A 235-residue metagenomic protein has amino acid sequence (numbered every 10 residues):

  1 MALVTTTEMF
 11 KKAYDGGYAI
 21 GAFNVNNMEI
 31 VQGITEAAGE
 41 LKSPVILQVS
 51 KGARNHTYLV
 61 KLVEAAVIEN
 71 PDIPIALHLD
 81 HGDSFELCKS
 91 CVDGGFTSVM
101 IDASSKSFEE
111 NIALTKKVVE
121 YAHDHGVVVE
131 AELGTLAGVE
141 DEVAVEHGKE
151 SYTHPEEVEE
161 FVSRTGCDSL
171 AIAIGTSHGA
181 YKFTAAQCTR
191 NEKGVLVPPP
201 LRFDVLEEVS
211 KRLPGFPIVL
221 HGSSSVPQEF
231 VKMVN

Functional and structural regions predicted by a protein language model:
V4-K12, N26-A53, Y58-L77, H81-P217 (+1 more regions): Alpha/beta enzyme core
Y14-V25: Terminal accessory/targeting
G17-A19, V195, L220: A generic, residue-level signal for flexible/boundary positions that often mark functional hotspots
G222-S225: Short acidic/histidine-rich active-site segments
